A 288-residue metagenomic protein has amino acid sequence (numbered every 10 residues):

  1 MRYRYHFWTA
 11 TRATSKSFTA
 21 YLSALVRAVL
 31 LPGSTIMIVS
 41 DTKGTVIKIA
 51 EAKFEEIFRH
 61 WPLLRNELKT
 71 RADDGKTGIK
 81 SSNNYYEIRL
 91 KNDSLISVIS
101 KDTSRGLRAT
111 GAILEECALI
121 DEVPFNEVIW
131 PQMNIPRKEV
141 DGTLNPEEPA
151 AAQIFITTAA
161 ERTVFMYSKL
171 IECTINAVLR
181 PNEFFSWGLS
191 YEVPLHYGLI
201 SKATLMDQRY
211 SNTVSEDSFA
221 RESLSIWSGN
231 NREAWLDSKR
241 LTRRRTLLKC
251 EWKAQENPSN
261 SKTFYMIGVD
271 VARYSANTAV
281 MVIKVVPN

Functional and structural regions predicted by a protein language model:
M1-V269: Phosphate/NTP-binding elements of NTP-utilizing enzymes
V271-N288: Metal-dependent catalytic core segments for phosphate chemistry
